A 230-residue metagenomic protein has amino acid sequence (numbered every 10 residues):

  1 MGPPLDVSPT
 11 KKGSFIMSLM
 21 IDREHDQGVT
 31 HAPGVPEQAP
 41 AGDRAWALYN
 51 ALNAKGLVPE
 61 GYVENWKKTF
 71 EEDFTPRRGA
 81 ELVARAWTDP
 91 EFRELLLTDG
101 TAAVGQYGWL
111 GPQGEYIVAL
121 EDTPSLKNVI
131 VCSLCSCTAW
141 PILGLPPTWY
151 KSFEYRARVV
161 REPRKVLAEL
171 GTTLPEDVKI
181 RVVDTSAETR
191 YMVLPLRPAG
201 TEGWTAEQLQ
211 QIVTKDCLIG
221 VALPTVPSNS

Functional and structural regions predicted by a protein language model:
M1-I16: Short, Lys/Arg-enriched N-terminal segments with co-localized hydrophobic residues within the first ~10-30 amino acids
G13-S230: Terminal, compositionally biased segments used for targeting/anchoring and flexible tails
